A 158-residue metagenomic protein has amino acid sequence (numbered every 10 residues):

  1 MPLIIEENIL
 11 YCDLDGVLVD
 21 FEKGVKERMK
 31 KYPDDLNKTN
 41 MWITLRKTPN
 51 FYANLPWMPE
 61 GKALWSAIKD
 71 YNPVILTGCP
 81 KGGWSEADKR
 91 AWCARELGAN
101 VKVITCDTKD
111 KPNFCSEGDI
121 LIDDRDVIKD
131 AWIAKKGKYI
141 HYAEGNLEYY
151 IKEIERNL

Functional and structural regions predicted by a protein language model:
M1-P49, A134: Active-site neighborhood of HAD-like aspartate-dependent phosphohydrolases
I9, I104-W132: Conserved Lys-Pro-Asp/Glu-containing loop-to-beta segment of HAD-superfamily phosphomonoesterases, centered on
D13, L76-G78, I122: Short hydrophobic segments within beta-strands
V19-F21, E27, P73, G82-E86 (+3 more regions): Short catalytic/ligand-binding loop motif for oxyanion handling, primarily in non-cytosolic enzymes, centered on
R46-I75, G82-A87: Short, acidic loop-to-helix structural element flanking the phosphoryl-transfer center in phosphate-processing enzymes
K69, A99, A134-K136: Short, structured coil segments at secondary-structure junctions
V74-W84, R90, R95-F114: A short, structured active-site edge motif that brings together acidic residues
I120-I154: Acidic, Mg2+-coordinating phosphoryl-transfer loop and its flanking beta/alpha structural elements, shared across
